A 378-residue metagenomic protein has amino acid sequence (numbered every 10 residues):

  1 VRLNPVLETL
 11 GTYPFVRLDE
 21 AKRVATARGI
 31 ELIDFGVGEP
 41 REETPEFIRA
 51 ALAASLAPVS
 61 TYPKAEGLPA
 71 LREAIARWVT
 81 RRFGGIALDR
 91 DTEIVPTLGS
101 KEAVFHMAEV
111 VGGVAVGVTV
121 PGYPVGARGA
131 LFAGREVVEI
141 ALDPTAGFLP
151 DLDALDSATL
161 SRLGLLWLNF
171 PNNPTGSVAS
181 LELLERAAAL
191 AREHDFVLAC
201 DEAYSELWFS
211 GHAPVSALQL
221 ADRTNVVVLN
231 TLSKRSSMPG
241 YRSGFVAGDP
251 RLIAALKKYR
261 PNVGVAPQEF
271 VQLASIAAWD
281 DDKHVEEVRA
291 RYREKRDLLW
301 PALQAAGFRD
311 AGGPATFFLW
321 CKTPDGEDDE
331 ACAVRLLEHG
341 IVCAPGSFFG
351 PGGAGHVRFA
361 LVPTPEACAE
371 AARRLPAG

Functional and structural regions predicted by a protein language model:
R2-G99, H106, A278-W279: N-terminal small-domain helix-loop-helix segment of the aminotransferase-like
L18, F35, L52, I75 (+14 more regions): Generic structural signal for small/hydrophobic residues in well-ordered secondary structure, especially within
S60-A189, E206-L207, H212-L220: Conserved core of the PLP fold type I
V118, E139, W167, L198-C200 (+3 more regions): Hydrophobic residues in well-ordered beta-strands that form the structural core
R135, E193-F196, R223-T224: A short helix->loop->beta-strand "cap" motif at the edges of active sites that frequently abuts
S157, A331, E338-A344, F349-G378: PLP-dependent enzyme catalytic core of the Aspartate aminotransferase-like
Q219-R293, G378: Conserved core segment of the aminotransferase class I/II
I276, Y292-W300, D310-K322, G353: Conserved glycine-rich beta-strand-loop-beta hairpin in the small C-terminal domain of fold type I
